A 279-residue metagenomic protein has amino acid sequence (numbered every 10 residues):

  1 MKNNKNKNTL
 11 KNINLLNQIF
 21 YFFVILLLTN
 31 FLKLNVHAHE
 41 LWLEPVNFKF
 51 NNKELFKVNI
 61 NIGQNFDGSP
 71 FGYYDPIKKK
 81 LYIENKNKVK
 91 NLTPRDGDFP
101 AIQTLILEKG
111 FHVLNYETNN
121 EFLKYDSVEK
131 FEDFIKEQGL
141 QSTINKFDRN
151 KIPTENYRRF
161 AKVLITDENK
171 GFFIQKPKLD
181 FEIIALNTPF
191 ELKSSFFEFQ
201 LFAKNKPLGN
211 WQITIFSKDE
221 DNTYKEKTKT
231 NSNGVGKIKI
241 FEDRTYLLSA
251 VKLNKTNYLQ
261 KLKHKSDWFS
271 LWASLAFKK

Functional and structural regions predicted by a protein language model:
M1-N17: N-terminal secretory signal peptides that target proteins for export/translocation
Y21-K33: Bacterial N-terminal signal peptides
A38-I102: Start-of-domain marker
H39-F56, F134-F197, F202-P207, D219-D221 (+1 more regions): Beta-strand-rich domain onsets/edges
Y74-P76, N205-S217: Short, ordered, surface-exposed loop/turn motifs in non-cytosolic proteins
K80-V89, Q212-K227: Short amphipathic beta-strand segments in non-cytosolic proteins
G97-A101, T230-R244: Glycine-centered loop-to-beta-strand initiation motif
N119-S127, N254-L259: Short acidic/polar inter-strand loop motif in beta-rich domains
